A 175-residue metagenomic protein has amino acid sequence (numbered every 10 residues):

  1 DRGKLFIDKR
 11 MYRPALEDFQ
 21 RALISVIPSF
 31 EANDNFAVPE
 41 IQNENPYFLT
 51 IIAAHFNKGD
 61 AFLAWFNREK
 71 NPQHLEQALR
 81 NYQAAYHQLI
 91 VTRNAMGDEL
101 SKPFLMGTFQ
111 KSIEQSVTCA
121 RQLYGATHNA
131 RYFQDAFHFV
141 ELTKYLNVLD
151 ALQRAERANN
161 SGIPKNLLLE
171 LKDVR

Functional and structural regions predicted by a protein language model:
Y12-R175: Amphipathic alpha-helical protein-protein interaction segments
